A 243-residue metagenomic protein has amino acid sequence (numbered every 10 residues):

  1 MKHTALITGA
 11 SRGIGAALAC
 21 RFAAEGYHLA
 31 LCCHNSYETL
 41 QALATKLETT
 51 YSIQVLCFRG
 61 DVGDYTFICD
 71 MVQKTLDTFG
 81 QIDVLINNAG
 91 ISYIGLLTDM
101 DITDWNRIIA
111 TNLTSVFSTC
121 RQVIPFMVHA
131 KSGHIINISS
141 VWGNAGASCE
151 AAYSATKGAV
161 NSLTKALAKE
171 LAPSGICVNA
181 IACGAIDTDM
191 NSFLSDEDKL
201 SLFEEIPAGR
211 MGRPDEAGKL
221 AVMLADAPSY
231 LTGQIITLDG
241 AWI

Functional and structural regions predicted by a protein language model:
S11-R12: Conserved glycine-rich cofactor-binding loop
G80, A172, C177, L231-G233: Short, small/polar-rich loop/turn modules that mediate ligand/substrate recognition or access, typified
L96-L97, D104-I109, D198, L202: Substrate-binding pocket helix/loop in short-chain dehydrogenase/reductase
F117, R210-L238: C-terminal substrate-recognition "lid" of short-chain dehydrogenase/reductases
C120, T156, T164: Active-site helix of classical SDR
P125, K169-P173: Alpha-helical segment proximal to the catalytic Tyr-Lys
S140: Residue(s) in the substrate-gating loop at a strand-loop-helix junction that position the organic substrate next
